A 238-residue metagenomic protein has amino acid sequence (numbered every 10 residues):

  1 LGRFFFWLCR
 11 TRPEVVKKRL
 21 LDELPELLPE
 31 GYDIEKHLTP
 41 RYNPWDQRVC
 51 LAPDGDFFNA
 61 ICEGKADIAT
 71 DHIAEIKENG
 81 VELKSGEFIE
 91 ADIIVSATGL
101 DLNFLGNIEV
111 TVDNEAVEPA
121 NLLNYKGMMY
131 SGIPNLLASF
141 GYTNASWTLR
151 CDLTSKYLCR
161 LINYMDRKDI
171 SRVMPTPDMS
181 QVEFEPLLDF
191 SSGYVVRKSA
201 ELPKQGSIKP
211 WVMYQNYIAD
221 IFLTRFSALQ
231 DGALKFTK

Functional and structural regions predicted by a protein language model:
L1-E78, C159-L188: Dinucleotide-binding/catalytic capping subdomain of oxidoreductase cores
D67-A69, V95, L137-S139: Hydrophobic/aromatic beta-strand patches that form the interior of the parallel beta-sheet core in alpha/beta enzyme
K84-I93: Core beta-strand elements of the Rossmann-like FAD/NAD(P) dinucleotide-binding domain in flavoenzyme oxidoreductases
S85, T98-G99, F140: Glycine-rich, N-terminal phosphate-binding loop of Rossmann-like dinucleotide-binding domains
S96-D113: Flavin (primarily FAD) binding-site architecture
P119-Y125: Alpha-helical scaffolding within the catalytic cores of extracellular/periplasmic polymer-degrading hydrolases
N124, N135-K238: C-terminal, flexible cofactor-proximal segment of oxidoreductases
K126-G132: Short glycine/proline-enriched loop/turn "hinge" motifs that connect secondary-structure elements and lie
